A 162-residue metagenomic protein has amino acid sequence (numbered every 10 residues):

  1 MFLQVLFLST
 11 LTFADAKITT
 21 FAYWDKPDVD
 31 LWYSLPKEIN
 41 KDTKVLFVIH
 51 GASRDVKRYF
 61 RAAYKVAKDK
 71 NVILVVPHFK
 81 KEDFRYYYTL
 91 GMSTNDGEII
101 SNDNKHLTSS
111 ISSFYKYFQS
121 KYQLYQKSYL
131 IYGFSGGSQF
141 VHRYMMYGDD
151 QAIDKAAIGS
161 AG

Functional and structural regions predicted by a protein language model:
M1-A14: Classical Sec-dependent N-terminal signal peptides that target proteins to the secretory pathway
L11-V45, D55-R58, D69-V72, N95-D103 (+3 more regions): A domain-start/cap signature at the N-terminus of enzymes
H50-R54: Active-site glycine-rich loops that stabilize anionic/oxyanionic intermediates across multiple enzyme folds
A62-A63: Short amphipathic alpha-helix
P77-K81, A161: Active-site loop/turn elements of alpha/beta-hydrolase fold enzymes, especially the short glycine-/histidine-rich
K80-K105: Cap/lid segment of the alpha/beta-hydrolase catalytic domain
F84-Y87, Q123-K127, V141: Extended ligand-binding groove/face enriched in aromatic
T108-K127: Conserved acidic catalytic loop of the alpha/beta-hydrolase fold
